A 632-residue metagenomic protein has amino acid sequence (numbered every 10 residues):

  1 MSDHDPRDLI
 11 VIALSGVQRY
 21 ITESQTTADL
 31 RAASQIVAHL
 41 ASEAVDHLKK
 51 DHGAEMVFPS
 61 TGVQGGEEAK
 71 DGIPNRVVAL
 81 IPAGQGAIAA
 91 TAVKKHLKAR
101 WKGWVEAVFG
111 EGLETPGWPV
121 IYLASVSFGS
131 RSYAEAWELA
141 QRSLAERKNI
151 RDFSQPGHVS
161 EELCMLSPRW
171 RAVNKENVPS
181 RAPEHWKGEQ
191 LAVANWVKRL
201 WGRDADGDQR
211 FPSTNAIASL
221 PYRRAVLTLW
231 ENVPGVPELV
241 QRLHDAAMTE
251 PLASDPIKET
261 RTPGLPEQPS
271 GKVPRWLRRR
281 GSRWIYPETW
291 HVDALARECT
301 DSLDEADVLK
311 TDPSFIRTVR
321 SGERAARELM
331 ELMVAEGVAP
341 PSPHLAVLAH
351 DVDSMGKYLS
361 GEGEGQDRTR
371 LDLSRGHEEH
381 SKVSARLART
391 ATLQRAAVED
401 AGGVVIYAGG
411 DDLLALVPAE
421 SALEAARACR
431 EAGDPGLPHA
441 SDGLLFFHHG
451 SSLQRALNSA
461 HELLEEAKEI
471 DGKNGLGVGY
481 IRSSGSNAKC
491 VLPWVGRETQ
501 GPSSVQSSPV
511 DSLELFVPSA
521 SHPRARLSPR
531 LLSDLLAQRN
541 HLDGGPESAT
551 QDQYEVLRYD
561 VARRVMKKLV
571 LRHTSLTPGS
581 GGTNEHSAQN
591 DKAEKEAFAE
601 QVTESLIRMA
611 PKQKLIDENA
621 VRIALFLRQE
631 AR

Functional and structural regions predicted by a protein language model:
M1-R632: Regulatory and interdomain segments flanking nucleotide-handling catalytic cores in signaling/defense enzymes
